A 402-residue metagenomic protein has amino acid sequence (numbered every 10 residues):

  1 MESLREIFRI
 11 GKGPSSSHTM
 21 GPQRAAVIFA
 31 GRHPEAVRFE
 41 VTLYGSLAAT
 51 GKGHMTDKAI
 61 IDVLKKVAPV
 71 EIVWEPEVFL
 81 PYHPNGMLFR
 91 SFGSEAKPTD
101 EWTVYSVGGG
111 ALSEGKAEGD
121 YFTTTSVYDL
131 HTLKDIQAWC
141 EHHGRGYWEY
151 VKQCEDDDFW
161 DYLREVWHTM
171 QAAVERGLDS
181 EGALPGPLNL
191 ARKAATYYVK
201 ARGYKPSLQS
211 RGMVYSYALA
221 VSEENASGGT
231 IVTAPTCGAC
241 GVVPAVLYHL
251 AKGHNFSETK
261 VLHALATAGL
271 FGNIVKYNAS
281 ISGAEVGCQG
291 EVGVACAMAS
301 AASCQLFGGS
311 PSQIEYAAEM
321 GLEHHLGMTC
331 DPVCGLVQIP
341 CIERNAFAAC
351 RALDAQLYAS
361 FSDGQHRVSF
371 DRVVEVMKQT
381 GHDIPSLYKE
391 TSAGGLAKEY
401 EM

Functional and structural regions predicted by a protein language model:
F8-I28, S227-V246, C288-C296: Conserved phosphate/anionic-ligand binding catalytic regions in large, soluble enzymes, centered on
I10-G11, S282-G287, P332-C341: Short beta-alpha connecting loops at secondary-structure transitions that line or flank enzyme active sites
T19-R32, P244-N255, S300-G308: Alpha-helical support elements that line or immediately flank enzyme active sites and cofactor-binding pockets
A59-W74: A glycine-rich helix N-cap at a beta->alpha junction
V70-Y204, G212-M213: C-terminal regulatory domains involved in ligand/effector binding and gene-expression control
H168-G283, G287, G395-M402: Accessory "access/gating" subregions that flank catalytic or transport cores
S216, A220, G241-H249, A266-I274 (+3 more regions): Contiguous, well-ordered alpha-helical segments that form the cores/surfaces of helical PPI scaffolds
S303-M402: Functionally critical mobile loop/hinge segments
